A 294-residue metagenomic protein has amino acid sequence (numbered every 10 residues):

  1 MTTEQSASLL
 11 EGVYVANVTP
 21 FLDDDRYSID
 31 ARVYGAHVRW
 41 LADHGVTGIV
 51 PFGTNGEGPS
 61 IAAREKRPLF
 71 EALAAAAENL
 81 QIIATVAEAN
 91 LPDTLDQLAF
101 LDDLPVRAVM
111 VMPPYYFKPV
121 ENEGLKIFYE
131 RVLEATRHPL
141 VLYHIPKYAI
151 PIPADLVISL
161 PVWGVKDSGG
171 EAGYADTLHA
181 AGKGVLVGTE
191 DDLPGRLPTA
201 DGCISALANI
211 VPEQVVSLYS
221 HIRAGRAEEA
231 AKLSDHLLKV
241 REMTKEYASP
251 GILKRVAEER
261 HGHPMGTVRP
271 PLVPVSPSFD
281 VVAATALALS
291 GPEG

Functional and structural regions predicted by a protein language model:
T2-I150, V273: Active-site beta->alpha loop and helix N-cap motifs at the rims of alpha/beta catalytic domains
T2-T3, L9-P20, H44-G45, R196-L207 (+1 more regions): C-terminal alpha-helical cap/extension of soluble enzyme domains
V15, P51, G56-P59, D167 (+3 more regions): Short, flexible micro-motifs
Y34, F70, T94, A175 (+2 more regions): A general structural signal for well-ordered alpha-helical segments in protein cores
I61-R64, L95-D96, E121-G124, P153-D155 (+3 more regions): Short secondary-structure transition/capping segments
A77, T136, G182, R260-H261: A broad structural signal for alpha-helix termini and local helix breaks/kinks
R131-A135, P146-K245: Catalytic alpha/beta core domains of metabolic enzymes, predominantly
